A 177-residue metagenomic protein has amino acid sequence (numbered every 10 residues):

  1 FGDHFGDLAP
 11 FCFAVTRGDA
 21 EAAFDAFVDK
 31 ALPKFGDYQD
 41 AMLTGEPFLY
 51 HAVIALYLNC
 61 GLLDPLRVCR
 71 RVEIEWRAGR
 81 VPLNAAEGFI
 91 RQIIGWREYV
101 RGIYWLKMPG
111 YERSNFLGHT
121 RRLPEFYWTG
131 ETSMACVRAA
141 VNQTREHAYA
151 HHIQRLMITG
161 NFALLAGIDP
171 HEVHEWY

Functional and structural regions predicted by a protein language model:
F1-A148, L165, E172-Y177: Catalytic cores of enzymes that engage adenine nucleotides and/or redox cofactors via long glycine-rich, Lys/Arg/His
H152-I153: Generic helix N-cap/helix-start motif at coil->alpha-helix transitions
T159-A163: Alpha-helical support elements that line or immediately flank enzyme active sites and cofactor-binding pockets
